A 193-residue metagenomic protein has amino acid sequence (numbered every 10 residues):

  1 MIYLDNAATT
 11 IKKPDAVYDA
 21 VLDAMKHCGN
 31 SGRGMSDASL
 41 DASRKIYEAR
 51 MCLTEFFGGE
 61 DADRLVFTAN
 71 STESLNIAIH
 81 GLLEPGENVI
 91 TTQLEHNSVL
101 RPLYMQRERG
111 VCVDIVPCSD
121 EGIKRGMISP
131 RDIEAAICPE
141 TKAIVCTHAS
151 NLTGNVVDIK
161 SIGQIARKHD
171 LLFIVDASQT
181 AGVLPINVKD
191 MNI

Functional and structural regions predicted by a protein language model:
M1-I193: Pyridoxal 5′-phosphate
